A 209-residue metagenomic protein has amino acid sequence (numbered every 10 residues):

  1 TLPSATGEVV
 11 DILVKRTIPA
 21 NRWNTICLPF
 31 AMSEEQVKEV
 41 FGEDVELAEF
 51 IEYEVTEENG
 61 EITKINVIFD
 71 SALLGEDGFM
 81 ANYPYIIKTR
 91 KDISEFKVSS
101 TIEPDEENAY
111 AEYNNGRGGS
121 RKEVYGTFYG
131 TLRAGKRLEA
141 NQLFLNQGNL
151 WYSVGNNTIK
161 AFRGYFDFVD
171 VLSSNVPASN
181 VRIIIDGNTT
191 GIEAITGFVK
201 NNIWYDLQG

Functional and structural regions predicted by a protein language model:
T1-E43, D70-G191: A short, polar beta-strand/turn micro-motif
Q36-V67: A glycine-rich, hydrophobic loop/mini-helix early in the fold
E46-E49, Y53, G187-G209: C-terminal outer-membrane/trafficking sorting elements
E54-K64, R117, S174, T196-K200: Polar low-complexity intrinsically disordered regions
